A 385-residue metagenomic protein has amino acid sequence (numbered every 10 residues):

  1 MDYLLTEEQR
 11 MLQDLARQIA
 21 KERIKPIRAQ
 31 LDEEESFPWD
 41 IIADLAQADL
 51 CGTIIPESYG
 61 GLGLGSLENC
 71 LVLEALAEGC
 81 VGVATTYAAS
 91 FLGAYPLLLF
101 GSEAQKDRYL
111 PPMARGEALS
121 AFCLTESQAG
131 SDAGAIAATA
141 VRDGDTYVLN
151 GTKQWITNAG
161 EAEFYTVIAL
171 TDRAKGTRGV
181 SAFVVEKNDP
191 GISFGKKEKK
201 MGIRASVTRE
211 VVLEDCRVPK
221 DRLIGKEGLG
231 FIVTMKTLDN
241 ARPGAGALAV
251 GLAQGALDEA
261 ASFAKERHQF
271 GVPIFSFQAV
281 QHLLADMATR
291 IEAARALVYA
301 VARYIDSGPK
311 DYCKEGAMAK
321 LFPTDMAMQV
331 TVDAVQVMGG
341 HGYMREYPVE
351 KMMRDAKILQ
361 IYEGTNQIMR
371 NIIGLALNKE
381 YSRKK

Functional and structural regions predicted by a protein language model:
M1-G79, V83, F100-Q105, P112-E117 (+5 more regions): Alpha-helical interface subdomain recognition
T86-Y87, M113, Q128-S131, W155-N158 (+2 more regions): Short Gly/Pro-enriched turn/cap motifs at secondary-structure boundaries
A89-A94: Well-ordered alpha-helical segments within folded domains of soluble proteins
F100-E103, D143-D145, L170-A174, K187-P190 (+1 more regions): Short loop segments at secondary-structure junctions
G116-L124: A short, Trp-centered hydrophobic/proline-enriched beta-strand micro-motif
A121, A135-T139, F164-I168, A182-V184 (+1 more regions): Conserved hydrophobic/aromatic beta-strand scaffold that supports enzyme active sites
A135, N188-P219: Flexible, small-/acidic-enriched active-site or ligand-binding loops
D145-T146, N150-F194: A short core secondary-structure module
